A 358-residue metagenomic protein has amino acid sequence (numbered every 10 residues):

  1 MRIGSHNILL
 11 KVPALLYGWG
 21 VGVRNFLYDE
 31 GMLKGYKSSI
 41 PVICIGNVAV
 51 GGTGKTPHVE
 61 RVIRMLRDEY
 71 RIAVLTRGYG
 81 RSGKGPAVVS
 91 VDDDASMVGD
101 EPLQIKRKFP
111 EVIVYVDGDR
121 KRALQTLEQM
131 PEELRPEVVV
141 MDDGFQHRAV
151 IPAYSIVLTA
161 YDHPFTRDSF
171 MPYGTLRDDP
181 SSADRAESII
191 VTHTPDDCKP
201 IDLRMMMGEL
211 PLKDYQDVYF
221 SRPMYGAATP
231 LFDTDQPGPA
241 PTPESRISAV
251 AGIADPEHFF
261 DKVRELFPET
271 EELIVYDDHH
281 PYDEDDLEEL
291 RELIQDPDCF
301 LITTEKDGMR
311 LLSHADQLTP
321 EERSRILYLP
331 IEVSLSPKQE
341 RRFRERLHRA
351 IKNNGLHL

Functional and structural regions predicted by a protein language model:
M1-I40, F343, A350, N354: A transmembrane-helix-recognition feature enriched in membrane-embedded lipid enzymes and envelope glyco-/phospholipid
R2-I3, D68, V150-V157, Y161-L358: ATP-dependent carboxylate-amine ligase
L16, T56, I105, D142 (+3 more regions): Residue-level signal for inorganic ion chemistry
N25-V91, D196-D197: Walker A (P-loop) phosphate-binding motif
V42-C44, R71-A73, P136-V140, R246-S248 (+1 more regions): Residue-level preference for the first positions of well-ordered beta-strands
R61-M65, D142, K262: Rossmann-fold NAD(P)-dependent oxidoreductase module
G78-D214: Phosphate/Mg2+-binding loops and adjacent switch elements in nucleotide/diphosphate-handling enzyme cores
